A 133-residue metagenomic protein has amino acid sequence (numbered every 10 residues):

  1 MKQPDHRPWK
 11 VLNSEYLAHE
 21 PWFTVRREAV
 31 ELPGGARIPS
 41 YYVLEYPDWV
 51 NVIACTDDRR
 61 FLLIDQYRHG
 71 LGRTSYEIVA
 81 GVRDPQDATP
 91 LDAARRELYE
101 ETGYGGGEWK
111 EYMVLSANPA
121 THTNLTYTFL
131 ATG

Functional and structural regions predicted by a protein language model:
M1-Y16: Extended interaction-bearing regions that mediate binding to partners or small molecules
H6-P8, Y41-P47, N51-R96: Conserved Nudix-box catalytic region and its N-terminal flanking loop in Nudix hydrolases and closely related
K10, G105-Y112: A short coil-to-beta-strand element that immediately follows conserved catalytic motifs
L12-N51, D57: Acidic, metal-coordinating catalytic segment for phosphate/diphosphate chemistry, firing primarily on the Nudix
S14-Y16, M113-N118: Short, solvent-exposed loop/turn elements at beta->coil junctions and helix N-caps that rim active or binding pockets
R26-G34, N118-G133: Active-site-adjacent beta-strand/loop module that shapes the phosphate/pyrophosphate-binding cleft
L62-L63, E77, E97-Y99, K110-E111 (+1 more regions): Conserved beta-strand segments that form the floor/walls of ligand-binding pockets within enzyme and binding domains
R83, L115, G133: Hydrophobic pocket-lining residues within nucleotide cofactor-binding pockets
